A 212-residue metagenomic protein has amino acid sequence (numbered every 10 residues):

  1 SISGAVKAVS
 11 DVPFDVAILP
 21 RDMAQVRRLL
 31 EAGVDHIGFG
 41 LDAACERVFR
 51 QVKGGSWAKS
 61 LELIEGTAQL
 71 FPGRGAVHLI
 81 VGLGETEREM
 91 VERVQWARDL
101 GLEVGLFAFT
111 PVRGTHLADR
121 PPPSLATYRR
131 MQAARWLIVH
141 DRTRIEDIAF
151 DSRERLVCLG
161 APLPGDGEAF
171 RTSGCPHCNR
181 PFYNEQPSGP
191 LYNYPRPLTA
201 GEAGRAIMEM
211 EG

Functional and structural regions predicted by a protein language model:
S1-A5, V48-Q51, G82-E89: Conserved glycine-rich "GG(E/T)P / GGGxP" loop and the immediately following alpha-helix in the radical SAM core
S1-V48, S56-L70, R196: Conserved Radical SAM active-site core
F14-V16, I37-F39, G75-L79, V104-F107 (+1 more regions): Hydrophobic faces of well-ordered beta-strands that scaffold small-molecule active sites in alpha/beta enzyme cores
D22-A32, V81-D99: Catalytic cores of alpha/beta
V34, P72, D99-L102: A structural motif
Q51-S56, D119-P123: Short glycine-enriched, charge-decorated loop/helix-capping segments at active-site entrances that position
I64-R88, F107-G114, R120: Conserved strand-turn element in the central/C-terminal portion of the radical SAM core barrel that lines
V91-G212: Auxiliary Fe-S-binding modules of radical SAM enzymes
